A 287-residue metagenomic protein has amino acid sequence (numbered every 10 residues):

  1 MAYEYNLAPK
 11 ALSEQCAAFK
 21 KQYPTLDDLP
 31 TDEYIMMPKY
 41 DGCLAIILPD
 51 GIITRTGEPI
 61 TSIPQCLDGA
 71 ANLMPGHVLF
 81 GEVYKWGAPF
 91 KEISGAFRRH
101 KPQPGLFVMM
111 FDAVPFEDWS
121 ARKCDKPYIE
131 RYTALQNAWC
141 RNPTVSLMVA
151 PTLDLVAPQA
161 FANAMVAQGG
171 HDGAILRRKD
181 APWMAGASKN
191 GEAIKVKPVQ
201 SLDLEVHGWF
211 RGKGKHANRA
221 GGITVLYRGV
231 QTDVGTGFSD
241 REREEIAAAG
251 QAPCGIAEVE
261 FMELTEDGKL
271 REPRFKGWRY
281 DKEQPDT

Functional and structural regions predicted by a protein language model:
M1, V149-Q200: Amphipathic alpha-helical
M1-A2, Y132, T287: Short intrinsically disordered terminal tails
M1-P49, G208-W209, R243, V259: RNA/tRNA-interacting regions in translation and RNA-turnover enzymes
A18-L26, A88-G95, D154-A160: Short, motif-level signal for alpha-helix interfacial/capping segments enriched in acidic residues and aromatics/proline
L26-N142: Covalent nucleotidyltransferase
D27-P30, M37-D41, A167-Q168, P198-Q200 (+1 more regions): A short catalytic or substrate-binding loop motif that flags glycine-/basic-rich loops and adjacent residues that bind
D32-R55, G81, F107-P115, M148-T152 (+4 more regions): ATP-grasp fold ATP-binding core
C43-G81, A185-T287: Classical nucleotidyltransferase
